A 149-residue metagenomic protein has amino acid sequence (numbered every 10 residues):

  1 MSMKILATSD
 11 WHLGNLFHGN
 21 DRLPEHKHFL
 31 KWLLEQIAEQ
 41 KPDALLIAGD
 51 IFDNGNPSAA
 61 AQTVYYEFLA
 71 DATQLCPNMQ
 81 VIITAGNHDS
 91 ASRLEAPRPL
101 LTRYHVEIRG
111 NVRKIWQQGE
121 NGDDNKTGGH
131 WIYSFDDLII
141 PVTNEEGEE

Functional and structural regions predicted by a protein language model:
M1-A70, C76-N78: N-terminal active-site segment of His-dependent metallophosphoesterases
K4, Q80-I82, E107: Proline-centered loop/turn at the N-terminus of a beta-strand
G14-N15, D53-N56, A85-L94, W116-Q117: Active-site environment of divalent metal-dependent phosphoester hydrolases
A48-G49, A85-G86, G110-V112: Glycine-rich, histidine-containing beta strand-loop boundary motifs that form or position
G55, L75-C76, T84, Y133-I139: Cofactor- and metal-binding active-site motifs of prokaryotic enzymes that mediate redox/radical or nucleophilic
L69-C76, A85, R98, H105: Generic hydrophobic/packing signal
N78-M79, E148: Short glycine-/polar-rich loops that comprise or flank the Walker A/P-loop and associated switch/sensor motifs
D89-E149: His/Asp/Glu-rich metal-coordinating catalytic cores of metallo-dependent phosphodiesterases/hydrolases acting on
